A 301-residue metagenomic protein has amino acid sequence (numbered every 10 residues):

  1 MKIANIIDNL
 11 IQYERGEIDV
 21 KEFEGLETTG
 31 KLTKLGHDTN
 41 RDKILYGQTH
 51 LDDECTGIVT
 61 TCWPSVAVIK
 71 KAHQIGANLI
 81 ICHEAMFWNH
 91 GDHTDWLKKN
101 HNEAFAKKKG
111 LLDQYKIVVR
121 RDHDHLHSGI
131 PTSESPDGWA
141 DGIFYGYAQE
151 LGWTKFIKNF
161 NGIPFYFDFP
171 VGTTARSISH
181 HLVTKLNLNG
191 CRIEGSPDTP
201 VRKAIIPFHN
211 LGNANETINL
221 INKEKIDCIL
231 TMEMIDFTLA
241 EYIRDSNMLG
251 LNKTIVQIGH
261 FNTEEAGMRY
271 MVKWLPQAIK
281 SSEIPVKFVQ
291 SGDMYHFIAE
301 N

Functional and structural regions predicted by a protein language model:
M1-N301: Active-site catalytic microenvironments in core metabolic enzymes, especially phosphate/sugar-handling
